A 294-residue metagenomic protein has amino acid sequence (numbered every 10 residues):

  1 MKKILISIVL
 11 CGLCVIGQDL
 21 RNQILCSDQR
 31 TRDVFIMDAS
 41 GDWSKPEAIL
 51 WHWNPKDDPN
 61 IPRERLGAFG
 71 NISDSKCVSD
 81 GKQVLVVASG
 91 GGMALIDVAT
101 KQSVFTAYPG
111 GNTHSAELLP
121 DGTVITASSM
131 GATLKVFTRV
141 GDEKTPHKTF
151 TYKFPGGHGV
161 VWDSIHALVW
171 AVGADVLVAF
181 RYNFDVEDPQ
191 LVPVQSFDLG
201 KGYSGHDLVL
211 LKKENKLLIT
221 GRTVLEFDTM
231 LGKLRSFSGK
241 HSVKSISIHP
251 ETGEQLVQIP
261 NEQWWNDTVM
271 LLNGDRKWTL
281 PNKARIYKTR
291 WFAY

Functional and structural regions predicted by a protein language model:
K3-L13: Sec-dependent N-terminal signal peptides
R21-N22, D80-Q83, D121-T123, I165-A167 (+2 more regions): Short coil/turn segments that connect the beta-strands within blades of beta-propeller domains
C26-R30, L85-G90, T126-M130, A171-D175 (+3 more regions): Conserved beta-strand positions in repeat-built beta-propeller and related beta-rich domains
D38-S44, T138-E143, R181-P189, T229-R235: Short loop/turn segments immediately following beta-strands, especially the blade-tip and inter-blade linker loops
A48-L66, K101-A107, K144-Y152, V192-L199 (+2 more regions): A short beta-strand motif characteristic of beta-propeller blades
L50-Q83, A88-G91, A99-S115: Blade-loop segments of beta-propeller domains
P62-K76, G110-L119, P155-W162, G200-K212 (+2 more regions): Repeated scaffold domains used in trafficking and secretory/extracellular systems, primarily beta-propellers
K201-N266: Loop/turn-rich, solvent-exposed surfaces of beta-rich toroidal or solenoidal domains
